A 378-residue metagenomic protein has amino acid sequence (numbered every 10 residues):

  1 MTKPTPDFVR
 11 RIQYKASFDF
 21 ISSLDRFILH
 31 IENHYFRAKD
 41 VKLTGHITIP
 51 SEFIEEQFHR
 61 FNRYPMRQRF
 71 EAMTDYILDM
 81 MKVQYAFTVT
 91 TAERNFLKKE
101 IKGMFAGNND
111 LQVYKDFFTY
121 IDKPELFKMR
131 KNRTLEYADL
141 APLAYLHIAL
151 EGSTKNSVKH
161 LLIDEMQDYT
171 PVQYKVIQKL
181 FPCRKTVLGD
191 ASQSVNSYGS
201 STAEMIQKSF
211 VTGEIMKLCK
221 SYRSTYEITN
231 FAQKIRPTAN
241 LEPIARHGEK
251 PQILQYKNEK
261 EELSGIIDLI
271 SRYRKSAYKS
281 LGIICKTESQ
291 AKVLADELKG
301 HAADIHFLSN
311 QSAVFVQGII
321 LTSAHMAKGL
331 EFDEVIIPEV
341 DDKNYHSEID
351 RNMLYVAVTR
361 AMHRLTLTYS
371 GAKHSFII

Functional and structural regions predicted by a protein language model:
M1, K123-K128, H147-H160, Q167-I378: Conserved helicase motor core of SF1/SF2 NTP-dependent helicases
M1-L162, D168-V176: Alpha-helical nucleic-acid-binding subdomain of P-loop helicases immediately C-terminal to the Walker A/P-loop
